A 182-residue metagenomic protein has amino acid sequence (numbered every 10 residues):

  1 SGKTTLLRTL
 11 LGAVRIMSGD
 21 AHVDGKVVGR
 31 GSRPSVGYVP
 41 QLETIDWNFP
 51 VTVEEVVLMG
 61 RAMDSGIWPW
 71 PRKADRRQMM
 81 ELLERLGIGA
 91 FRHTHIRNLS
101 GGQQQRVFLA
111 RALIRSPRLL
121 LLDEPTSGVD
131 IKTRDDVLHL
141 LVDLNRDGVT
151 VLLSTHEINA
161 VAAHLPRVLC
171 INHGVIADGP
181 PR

Functional and structural regions predicted by a protein language model:
L11: Helix-to-loop junction immediately C-terminal to a conserved catalytic motif
G19-S32: Conserved ABC transporter NBD signature motif
L58, R72-F91: Conserved ABC ATPase "signature" region
H95-L99, Q103: Conserved ABC ATPase signature
L120-D123: Catalytic Walker B motif of ABC-type/P-loop ATPase nucleotide-binding domains
T155-H156: H-loop/switch region of ABC-family ATPase nucleotide-binding domains
H173-A177: Conserved switch/coupling elements of ABC/ABC-like ATPase nucleotide-binding domains
